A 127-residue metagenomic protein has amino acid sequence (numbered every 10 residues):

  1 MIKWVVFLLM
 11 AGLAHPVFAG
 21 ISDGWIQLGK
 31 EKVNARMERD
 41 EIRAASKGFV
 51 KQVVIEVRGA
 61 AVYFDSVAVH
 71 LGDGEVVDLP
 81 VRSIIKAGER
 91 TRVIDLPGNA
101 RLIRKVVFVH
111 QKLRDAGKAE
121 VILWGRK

Functional and structural regions predicted by a protein language model:
A19-R43: Transition segment at domain starts
Q27-K32, D78-K86: Solvent-exposed serine/threonine-rich low-complexity stretches and specific carbohydrate-binding patches
N34-F64: Short, surface-exposed binding/anchoring microloops in extracellular/periplasmic proteins
R39-S46, R90-G98: Exposed aromatic-hydrophobic patches
G48-I55, G98-R114: Noncatalytic modules at the cell exterior or secretory-pathway interfaces, chiefly beta-strand-rich lectin/adhesion
G59-V81, K118-R126: Short, surface-exposed beta-strand/strand-loop-strand elements in extracellular ectodomains
